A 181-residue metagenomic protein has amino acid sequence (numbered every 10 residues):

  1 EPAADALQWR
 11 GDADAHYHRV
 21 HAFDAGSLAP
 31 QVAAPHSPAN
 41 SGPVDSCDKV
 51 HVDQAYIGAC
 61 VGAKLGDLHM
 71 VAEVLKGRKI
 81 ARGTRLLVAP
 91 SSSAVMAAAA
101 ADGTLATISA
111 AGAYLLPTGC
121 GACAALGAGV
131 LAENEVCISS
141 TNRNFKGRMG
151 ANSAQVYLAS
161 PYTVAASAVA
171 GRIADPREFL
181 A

Functional and structural regions predicted by a protein language model:
E1-A181: Fe-S-dependent hydro-lyases/dehydratases of central metabolism
